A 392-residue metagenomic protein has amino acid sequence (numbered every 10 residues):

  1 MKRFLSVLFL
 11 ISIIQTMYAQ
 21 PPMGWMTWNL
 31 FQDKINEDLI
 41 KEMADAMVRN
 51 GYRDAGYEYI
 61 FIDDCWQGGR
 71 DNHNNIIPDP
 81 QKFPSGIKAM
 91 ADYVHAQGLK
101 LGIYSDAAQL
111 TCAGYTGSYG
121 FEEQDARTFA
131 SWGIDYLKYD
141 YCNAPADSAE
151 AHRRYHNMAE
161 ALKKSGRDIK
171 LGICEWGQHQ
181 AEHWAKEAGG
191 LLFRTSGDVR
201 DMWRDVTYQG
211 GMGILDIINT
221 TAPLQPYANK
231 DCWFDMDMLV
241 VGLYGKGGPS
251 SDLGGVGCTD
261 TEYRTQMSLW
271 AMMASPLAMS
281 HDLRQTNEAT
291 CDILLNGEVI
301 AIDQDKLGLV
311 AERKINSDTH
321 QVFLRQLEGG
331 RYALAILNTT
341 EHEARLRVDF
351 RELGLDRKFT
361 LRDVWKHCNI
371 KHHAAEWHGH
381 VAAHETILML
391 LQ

Functional and structural regions predicted by a protein language model:
F4-I13: Sec-dependent N-terminal signal peptides
P22-T27, G56-D63, K100-S105, D135-D140 (+6 more regions): Structural recognition of the beta-strand scaffold that forms the well-ordered cores of secreted hydrolase catalytic
M43-S148: Aromatic-lined carbohydrate-binding/catalytic grooves of carbohydrate-active enzymes
K170-A278: Glycan-recognition surfaces
R264, W270-M273, A278-S280, N316-L355: Carbohydrate-binding surface patches
T265-K314: Catalytic cores of secreted or luminal carbohydrate-active enzymes
H372-Q392: C-terminal beta-strand-rich structural cap/linker in extracellular carbohydrate-active enzymes
